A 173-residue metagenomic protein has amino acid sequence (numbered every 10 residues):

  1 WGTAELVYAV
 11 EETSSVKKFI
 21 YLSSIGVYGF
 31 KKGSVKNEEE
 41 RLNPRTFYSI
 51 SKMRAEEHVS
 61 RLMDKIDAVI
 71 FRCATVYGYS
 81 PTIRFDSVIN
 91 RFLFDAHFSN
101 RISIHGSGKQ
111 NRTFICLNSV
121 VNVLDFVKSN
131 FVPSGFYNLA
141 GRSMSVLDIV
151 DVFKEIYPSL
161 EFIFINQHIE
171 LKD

Functional and structural regions predicted by a protein language model:
G2, L6, V10, H58-V59 (+1 more regions): Hydrophobic positions on the long internal alpha-helix of Rossmann-like NAD(P)-dependent oxidoreductase domains
A4-F47: Conserved Rossmann-fold NAD(P)-dependent oxidoreductase catalytic core, especially the SDR/UDP-sugar
K18-F19, A68, I102, F162: Hydrophobic/aromatic residues located in beta-strands of well-ordered beta-sheets within soluble catalytic
K18-Y21, V27, V69-T75, T113 (+1 more regions): Structural signature of the Rossmann-like NAD(P)-dependent dehydrogenase/reductase core
S51: Active-site helix of classical SDR
R54, H58, F92, I149 (+1 more regions): Hydrophobic alpha-helix immediately C-terminal to the catalytic Tyr-X-X-X-Lys motif of short-chain
E57-R112, L117-V121: NAD(P)-dependent short-chain dehydrogenase/reductase
N100, H105-D173: C-terminal substrate-binding subdomain of Rossmann-fold SDR/epimerase-dehydratase oxidoreductases
